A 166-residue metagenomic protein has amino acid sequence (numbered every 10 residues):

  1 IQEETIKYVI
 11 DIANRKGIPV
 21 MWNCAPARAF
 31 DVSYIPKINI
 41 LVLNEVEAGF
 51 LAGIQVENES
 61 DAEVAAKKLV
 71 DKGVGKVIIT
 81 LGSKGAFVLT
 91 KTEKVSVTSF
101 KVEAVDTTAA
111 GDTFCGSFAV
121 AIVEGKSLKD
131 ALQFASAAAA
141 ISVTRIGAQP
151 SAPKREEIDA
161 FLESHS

Functional and structural regions predicted by a protein language model:
I1-V64, K84-A86: Conserved beta-alpha-beta core of the PfkB/ribokinase-like small-molecule kinase fold
R15, R28-Y34, E59-S166: Conserved phosphate-binding/catalytic region of the ribokinase-like
